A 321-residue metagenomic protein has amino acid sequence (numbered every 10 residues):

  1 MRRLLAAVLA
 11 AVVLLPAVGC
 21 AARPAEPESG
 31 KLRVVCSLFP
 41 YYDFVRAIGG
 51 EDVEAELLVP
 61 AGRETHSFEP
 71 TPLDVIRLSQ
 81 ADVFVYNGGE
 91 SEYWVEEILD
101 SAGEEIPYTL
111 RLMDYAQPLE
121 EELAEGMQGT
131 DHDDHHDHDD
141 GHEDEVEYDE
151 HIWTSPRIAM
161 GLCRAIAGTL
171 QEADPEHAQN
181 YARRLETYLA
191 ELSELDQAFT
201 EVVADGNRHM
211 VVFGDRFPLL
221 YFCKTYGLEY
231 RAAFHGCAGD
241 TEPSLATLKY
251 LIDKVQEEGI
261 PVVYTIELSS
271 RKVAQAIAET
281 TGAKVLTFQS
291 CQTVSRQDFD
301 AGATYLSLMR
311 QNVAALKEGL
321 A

Functional and structural regions predicted by a protein language model:
M1-V8: Bacterial N-terminal signal peptides that target proteins for export
A7, C20-A321: Extracytoplasmic metal-acquisition and chelation regions
L9, V13-L14: Hydrophobic core
